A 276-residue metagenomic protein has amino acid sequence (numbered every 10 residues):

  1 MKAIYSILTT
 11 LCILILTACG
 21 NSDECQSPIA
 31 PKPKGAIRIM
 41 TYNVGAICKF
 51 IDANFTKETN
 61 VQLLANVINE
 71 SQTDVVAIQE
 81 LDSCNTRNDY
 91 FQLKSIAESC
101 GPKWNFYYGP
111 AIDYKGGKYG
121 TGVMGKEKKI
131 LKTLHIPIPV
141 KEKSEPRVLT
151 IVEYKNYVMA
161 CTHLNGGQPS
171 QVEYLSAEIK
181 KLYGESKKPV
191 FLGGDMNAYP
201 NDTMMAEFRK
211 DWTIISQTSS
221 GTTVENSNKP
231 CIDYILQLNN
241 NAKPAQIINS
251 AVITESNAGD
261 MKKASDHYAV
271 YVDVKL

Functional and structural regions predicted by a protein language model:
M1-Y5: Positively charged n-region of N-terminal signal peptides that target proteins for export
I7-T17: Bacterial N-terminal signal peptides
A18-E98, D113, D266, L276: N-terminal, active-site-proximal structural segment of metallo-dependent hydrolase catalytic domains
Q26-P28, P169-S170, K180-F191, N197-L276: Metal-dependent phosphoester-hydrolase catalytic domains
P28-P31, L81-Y157, I248-V252: Structured beta-strand-rich core segments of catalytic domains in phosphoester-bond hydrolases
A36-I51, T133-H135, I151-N165: Active-site-proximal beta-strand elements of phosphoester/diester hydrolases
Y42, Q79, T162, G193-D195: Active-site flanking residues adjacent to catalytic metal/cofactor-binding acidic residues
I47-K49, S83-N88, K115-G116, G167-S170 (+2 more regions): Active-site environment of divalent metal-dependent phosphoester hydrolases
